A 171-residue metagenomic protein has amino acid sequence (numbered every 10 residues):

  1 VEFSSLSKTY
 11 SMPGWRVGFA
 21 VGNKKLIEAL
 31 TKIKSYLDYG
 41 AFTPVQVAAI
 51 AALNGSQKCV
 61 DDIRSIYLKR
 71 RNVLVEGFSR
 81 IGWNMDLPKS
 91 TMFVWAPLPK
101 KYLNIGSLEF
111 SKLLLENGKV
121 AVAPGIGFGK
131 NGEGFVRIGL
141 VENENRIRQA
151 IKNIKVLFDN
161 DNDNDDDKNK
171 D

Functional and structural regions predicted by a protein language model:
V1-D171: PLP-dependent class I/II
